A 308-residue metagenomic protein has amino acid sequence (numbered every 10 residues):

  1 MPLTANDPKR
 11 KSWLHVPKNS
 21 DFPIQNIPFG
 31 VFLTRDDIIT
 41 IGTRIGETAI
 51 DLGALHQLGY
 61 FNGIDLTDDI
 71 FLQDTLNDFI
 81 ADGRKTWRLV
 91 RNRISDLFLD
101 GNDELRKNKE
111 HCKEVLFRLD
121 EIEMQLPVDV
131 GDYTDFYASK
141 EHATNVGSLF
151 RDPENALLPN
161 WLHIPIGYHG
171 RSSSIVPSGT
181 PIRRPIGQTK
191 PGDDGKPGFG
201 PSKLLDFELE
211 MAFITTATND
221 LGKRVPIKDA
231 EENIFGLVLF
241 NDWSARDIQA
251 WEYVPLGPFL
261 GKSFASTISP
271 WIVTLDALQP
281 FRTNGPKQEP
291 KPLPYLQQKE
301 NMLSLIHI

Functional and structural regions predicted by a protein language model:
T4-D37, R44, I50-I306: Active-site microenvironments in enzyme catalytic cores
